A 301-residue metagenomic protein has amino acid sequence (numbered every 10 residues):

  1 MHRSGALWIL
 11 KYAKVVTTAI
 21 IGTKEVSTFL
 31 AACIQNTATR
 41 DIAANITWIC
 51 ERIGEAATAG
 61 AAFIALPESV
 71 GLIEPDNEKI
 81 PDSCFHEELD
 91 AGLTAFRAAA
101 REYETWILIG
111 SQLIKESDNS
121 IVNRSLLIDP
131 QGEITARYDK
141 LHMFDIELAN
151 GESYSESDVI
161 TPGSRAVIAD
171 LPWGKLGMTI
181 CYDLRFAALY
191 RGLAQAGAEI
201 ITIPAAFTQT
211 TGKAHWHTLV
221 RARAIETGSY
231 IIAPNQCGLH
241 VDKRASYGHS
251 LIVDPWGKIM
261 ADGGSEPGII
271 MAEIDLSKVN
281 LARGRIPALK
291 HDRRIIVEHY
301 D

Functional and structural regions predicted by a protein language model:
T28-R40, A65, R124, R137-D139 (+2 more regions): Active-site-proximal beta-strand elements of phosphoester/diester hydrolases
I42, C50-Q131, R137, T208-R223 (+1 more regions): Cys-nucleophile CN-hydrolase/nitrilase-fold catalytic domain and related Cys-dependent amidase chemistry that acts on
E88-I109, K175, C181-I270: CN hydrolase (nitrilase-like) catalytic-core segments centered on the catalytic cysteine and neighboring Lys/Glu
E116-A196, Q209-K213, T218, R285-A288: Active-site catalytic loop in hydrolytic enzyme cores
R124-L127, V167, S250-I252, I270-A272: Short beta-strand scaffold segments in enzyme catalytic cores
S277-D301: A short C-terminal boundary segment appended to hydrolase-like catalytic domains
